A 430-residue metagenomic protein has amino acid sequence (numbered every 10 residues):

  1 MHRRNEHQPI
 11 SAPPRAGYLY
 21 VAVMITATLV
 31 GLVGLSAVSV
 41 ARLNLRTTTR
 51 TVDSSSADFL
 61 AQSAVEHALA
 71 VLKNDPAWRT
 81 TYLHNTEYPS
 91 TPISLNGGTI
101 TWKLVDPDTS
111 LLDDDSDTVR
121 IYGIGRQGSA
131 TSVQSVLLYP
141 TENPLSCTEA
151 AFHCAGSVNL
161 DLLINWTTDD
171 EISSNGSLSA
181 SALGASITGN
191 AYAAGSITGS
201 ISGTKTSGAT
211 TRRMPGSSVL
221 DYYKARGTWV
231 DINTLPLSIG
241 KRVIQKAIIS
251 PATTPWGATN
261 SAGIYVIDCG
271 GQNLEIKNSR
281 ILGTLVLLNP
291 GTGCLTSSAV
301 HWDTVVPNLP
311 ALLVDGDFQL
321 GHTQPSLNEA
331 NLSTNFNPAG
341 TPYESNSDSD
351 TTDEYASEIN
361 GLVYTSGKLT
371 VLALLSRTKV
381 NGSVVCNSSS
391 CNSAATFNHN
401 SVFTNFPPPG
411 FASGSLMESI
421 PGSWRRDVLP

Functional and structural regions predicted by a protein language model:
H2-R3, P13-G17, V21, V219 (+3 more regions): Low-complexity, Gly/Pro
H2-R4, P14-L160, E171-S174, Y192 (+1 more regions): Beta-strand/loop motifs with alternating small/hydrophobic and polar/acidic residues, enriched in the first structured
S90, G184-T253: Beta-strand-rich assembly/attachment modules of structural machines
V105-P107, S186-I187, T396: Eukaryotic intrinsically disordered, low-complexity tracts enriched in Ser/Pro/Thr/Gly and charged residues that serve
P144-A182, T234-A412, L429-P430: Long, polar low-complexity repeats
